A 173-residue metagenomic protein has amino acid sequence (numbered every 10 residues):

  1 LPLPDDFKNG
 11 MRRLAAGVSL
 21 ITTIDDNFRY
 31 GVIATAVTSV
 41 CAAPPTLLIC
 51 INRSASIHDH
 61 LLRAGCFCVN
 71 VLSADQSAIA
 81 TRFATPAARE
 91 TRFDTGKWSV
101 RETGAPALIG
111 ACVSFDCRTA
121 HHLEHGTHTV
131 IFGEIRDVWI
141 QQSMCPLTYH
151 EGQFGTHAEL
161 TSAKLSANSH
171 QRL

Functional and structural regions predicted by a protein language model:
L1-L173: Basic, polyanion-binding surface patches
